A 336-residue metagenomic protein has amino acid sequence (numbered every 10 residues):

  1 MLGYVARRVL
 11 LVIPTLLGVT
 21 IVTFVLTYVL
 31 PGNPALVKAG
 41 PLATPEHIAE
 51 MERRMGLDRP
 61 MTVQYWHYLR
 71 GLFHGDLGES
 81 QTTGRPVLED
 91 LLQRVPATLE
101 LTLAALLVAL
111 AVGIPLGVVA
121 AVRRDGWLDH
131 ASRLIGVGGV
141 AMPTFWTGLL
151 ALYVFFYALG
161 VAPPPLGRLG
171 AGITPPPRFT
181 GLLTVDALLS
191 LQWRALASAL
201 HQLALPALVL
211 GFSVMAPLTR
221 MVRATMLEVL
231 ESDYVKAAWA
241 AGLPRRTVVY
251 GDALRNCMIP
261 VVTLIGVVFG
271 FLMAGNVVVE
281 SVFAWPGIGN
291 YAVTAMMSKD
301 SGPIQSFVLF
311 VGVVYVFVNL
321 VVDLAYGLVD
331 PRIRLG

Functional and structural regions predicted by a protein language model:
M1-P60, L88, L92-Q93, V119 (+2 more regions): N-terminal signal-anchor/first transmembrane alpha helix
L2-Y4, L16, V95-L128, T144 (+1 more regions): Alpha-helical transmembrane segments of integral membrane proteins, especially multi-pass inner/plasma-membrane
T15-W66, F155-A195: Hydrophobic alpha-helical transmembrane segments of membrane transport/permease proteins and related membrane-embedded
T23, T27, P31, A35 (+6 more regions): Membrane-water interface at transmembrane helix exits
L26-L30, K38, L42-A43, F73 (+9 more regions): Hydrophobic aliphatic residues
P41-G56, T147-G160, L205-L210, T247-L264: Hydrophobic alpha-helical transmembrane segments
D58-I114: An internal, D/E-rich "acidic patch" concept
P115-V119, L128-L182: Hydrophobic alpha-helical segments embedded in or immediately adjacent to the lipid bilayer of multipass inner-membrane
